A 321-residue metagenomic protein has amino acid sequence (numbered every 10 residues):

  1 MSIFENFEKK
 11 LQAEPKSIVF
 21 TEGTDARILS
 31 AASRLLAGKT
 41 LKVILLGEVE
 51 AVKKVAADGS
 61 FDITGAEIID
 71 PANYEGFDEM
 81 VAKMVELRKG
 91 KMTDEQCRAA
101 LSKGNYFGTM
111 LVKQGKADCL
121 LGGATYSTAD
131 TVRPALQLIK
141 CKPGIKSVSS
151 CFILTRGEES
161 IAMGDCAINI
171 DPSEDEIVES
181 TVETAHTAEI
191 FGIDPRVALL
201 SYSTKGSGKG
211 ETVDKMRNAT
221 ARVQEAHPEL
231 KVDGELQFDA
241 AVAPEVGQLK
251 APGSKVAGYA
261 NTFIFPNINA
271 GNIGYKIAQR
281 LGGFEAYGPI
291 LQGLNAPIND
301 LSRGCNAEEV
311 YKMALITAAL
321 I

Functional and structural regions predicted by a protein language model:
M1-A257, N261-I321: Anion-binding alpha/beta catalytic cores of soluble intermediary-metabolism enzymes, centered on
